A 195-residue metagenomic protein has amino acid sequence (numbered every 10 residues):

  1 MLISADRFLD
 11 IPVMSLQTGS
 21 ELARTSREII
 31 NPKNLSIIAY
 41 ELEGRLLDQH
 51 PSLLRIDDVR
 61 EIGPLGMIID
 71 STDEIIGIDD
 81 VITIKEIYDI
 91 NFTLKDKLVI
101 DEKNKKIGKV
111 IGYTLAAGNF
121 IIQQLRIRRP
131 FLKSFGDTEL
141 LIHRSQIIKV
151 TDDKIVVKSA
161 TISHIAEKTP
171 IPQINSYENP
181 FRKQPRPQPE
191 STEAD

Functional and structural regions predicted by a protein language model:
M1-D195: Peripheral interaction segments used for macromolecular assembly
